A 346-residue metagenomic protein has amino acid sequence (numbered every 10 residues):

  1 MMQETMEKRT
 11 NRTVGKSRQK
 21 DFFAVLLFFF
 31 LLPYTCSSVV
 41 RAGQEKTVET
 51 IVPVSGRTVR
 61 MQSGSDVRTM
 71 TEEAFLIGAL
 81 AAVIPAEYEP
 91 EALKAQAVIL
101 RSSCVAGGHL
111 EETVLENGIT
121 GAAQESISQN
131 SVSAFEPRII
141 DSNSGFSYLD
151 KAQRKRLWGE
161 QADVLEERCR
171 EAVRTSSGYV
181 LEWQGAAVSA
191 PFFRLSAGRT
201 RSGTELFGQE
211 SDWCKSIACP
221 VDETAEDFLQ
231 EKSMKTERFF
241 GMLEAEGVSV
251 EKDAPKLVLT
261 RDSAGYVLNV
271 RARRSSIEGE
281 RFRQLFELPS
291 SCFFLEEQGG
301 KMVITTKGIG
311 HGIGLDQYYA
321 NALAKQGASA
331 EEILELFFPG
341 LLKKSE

Functional and structural regions predicted by a protein language model:
M1-E346: Conserved, single-site charged/polar hotspot
